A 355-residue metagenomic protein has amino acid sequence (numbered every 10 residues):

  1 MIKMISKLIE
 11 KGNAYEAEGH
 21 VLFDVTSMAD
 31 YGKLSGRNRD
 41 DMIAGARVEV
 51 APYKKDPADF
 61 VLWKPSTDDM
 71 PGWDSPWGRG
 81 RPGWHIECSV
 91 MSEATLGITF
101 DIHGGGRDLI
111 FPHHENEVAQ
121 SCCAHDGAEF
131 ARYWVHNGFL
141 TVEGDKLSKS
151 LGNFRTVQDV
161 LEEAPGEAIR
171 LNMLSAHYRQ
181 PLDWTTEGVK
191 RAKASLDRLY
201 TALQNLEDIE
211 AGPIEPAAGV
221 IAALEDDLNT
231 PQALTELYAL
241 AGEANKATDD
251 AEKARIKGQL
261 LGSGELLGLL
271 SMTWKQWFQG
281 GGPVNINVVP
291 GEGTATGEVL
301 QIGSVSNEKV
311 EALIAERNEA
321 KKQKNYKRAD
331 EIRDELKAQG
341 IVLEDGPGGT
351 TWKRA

Functional and structural regions predicted by a protein language model:
I2-I209: Alpha-helical recognition segments enriched in aromatics with Gly/Pro capping that present substrate-recognition
K146-L147, N153-A355: Structural preference for alpha-helix termini/caps and helix-kink/transition segments
